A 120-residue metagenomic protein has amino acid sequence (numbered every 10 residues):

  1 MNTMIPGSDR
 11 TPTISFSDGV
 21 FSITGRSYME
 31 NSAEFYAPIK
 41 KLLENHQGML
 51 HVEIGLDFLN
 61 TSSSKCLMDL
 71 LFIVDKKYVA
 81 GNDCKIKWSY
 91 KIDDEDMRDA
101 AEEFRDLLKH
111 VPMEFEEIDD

Functional and structural regions predicted by a protein language model:
M1-A37: STAS-typified acidic loop motif
A33-K40, M49, I54-R105: Amphipathic alpha-helical interaction surfaces in cytosolic regulatory modules
L43: Extended lipid/amphipathic-ligand handling interfaces
F115-D120: Short acidic DE-rich linear segments
